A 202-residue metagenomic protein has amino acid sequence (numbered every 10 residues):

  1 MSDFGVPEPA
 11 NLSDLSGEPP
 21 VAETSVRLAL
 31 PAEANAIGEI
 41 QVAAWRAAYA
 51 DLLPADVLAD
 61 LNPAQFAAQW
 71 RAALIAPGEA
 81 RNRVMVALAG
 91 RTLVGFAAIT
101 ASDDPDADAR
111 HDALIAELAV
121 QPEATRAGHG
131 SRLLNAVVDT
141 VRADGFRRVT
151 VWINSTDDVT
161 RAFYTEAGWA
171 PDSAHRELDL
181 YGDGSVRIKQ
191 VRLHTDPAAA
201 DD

Functional and structural regions predicted by a protein language model:
S2-D14, P19, T24, L28-P31 (+6 more regions): Acetyl-CoA-dependent GNAT
L30-E33, D157: Acidic/polar helix N-cap motif
I40, D144, E166-A167: Structural motif
Q121-E123, A127, S155-T156: Active-site acidic-Proline motif in GNAT/NAT acetyltransferases
V141-I153: Conserved GNAT acetyl-CoA-binding A-motif
T150-I153, T165, A170-K189: Conserved catalytic-core motifs of GNAT/GCN5-like acyltransferases
T160: Helix-turn-helix
